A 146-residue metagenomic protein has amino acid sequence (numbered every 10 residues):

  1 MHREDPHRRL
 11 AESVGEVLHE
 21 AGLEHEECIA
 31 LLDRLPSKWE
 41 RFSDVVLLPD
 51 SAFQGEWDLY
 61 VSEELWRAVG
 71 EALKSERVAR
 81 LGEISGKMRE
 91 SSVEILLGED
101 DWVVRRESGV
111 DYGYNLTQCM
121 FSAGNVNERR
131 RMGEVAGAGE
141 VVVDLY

Functional and structural regions predicted by a protein language model:
M1-L145: SAM-dependent transferase fold signal centered on methyltransferase-like domains, encompassing both Class I
